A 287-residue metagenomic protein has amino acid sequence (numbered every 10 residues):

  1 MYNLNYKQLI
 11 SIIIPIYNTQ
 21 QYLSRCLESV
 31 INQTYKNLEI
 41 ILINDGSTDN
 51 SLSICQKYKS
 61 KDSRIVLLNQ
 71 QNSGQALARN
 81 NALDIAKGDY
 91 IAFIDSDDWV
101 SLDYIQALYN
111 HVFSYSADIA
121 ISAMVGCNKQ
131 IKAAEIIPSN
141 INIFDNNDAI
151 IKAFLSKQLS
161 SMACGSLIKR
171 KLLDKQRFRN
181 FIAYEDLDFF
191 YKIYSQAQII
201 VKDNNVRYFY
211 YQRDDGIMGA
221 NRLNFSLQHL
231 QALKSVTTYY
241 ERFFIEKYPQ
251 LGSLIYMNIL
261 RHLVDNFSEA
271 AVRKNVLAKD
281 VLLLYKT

Functional and structural regions predicted by a protein language model:
M1-I31: N-proximal low-complexity "stem/linker" segments adjacent to membrane-targeting elements
Y2, Y211-T287: C-terminal subregions of glycosyltransferases and related glycan-biosynthesis enzymes
K7-I10, I31-L42, N50, D62-V66: Short loop->beta transition adjacent to catalytic acidic/histidine clusters or analogous donor-positioning motifs
Q21-S24, L38, D49-K57, W99 (+1 more regions): Acidic helix N-cap motif at the loop->helix transition within catalytic regions of sugar-transfer enzymes
S29, N44-S53, S73, D95: A conserved acidic beta->alpha catalytic loop
Q70-A86: Glycine-rich, basic loop-to-helix element that forms the pyrophosphate-binding segment of sugar-nucleotide handling
Q75, S96-D203, Y210-F225: Donor-binding/catalytic cores of nucleotide-activated saccharide and glycerol-phosphate transferases/polymerases
I91: Short aromatic/hydrophobic "clamp" motif used to bind/position activated sugar donors
